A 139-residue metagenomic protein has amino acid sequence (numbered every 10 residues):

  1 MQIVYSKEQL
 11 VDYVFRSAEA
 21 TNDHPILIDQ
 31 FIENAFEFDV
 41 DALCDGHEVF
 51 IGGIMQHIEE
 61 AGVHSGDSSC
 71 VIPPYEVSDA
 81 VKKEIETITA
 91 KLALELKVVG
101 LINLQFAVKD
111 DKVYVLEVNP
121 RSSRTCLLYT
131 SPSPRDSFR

Functional and structural regions predicted by a protein language model:
M1-Q2, Q9, F31-E48: Rossmann-like NAD(P)H-binding beta-loop-alpha module
I3, L27, S137: Conserved beta-strand positions that form and line the central face of beta-propeller blades
Y5, C44-I88, S122-S131: ATP-dependent carboxylate/phosphate-activation module, predominantly the ATP-grasp catalytic core and closely related
Y13-F31, A42, C70-V108: A long amphipathic alpha-helix within ATP-dependent nucleotide-binding catalytic cores
I28-Q30, F38-C44, G52, K97-C126: Conserved metal-phosphate-binding beta-hairpin within the catalytic cores of diverse ATP-dependent phosphoryl-transfer
I32, I58, P134: Hydrophobic pocket-lining residues within nucleotide cofactor-binding pockets
Y129-R139: Single conserved hydrophobic/aromatic residue that forms the stacking wall/gate of nucleotide- or nucleobase-binding
